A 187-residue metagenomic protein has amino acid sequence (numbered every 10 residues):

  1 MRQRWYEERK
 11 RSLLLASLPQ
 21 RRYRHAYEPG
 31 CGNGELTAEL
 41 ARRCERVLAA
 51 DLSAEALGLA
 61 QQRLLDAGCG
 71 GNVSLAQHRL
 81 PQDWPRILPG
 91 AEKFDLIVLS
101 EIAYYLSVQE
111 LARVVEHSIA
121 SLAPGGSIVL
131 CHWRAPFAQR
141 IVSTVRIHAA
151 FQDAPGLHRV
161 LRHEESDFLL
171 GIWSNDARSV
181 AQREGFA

Functional and structural regions predicted by a protein language model:
M1-P29, N33-E92, L106-S121, S127-A187: Class I (Rossmann-like) S-adenosyl-L-methionine-dependent methyltransferase catalytic domain, capturing the SAM-binding
V98: A conserved beta-strand element that flanks and buttresses the S-adenosyl-L-methionine
I102: Hydrophobic adenine-recognition pocket in adenosine-nucleotide-binding enzymes
